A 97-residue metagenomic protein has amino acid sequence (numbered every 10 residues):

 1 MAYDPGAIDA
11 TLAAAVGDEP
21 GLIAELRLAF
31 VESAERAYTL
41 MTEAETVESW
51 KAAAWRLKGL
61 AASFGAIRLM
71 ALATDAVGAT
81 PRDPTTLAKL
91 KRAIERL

Functional and structural regions predicted by a protein language model:
M1-L97: Two-component system phosphorelay core
